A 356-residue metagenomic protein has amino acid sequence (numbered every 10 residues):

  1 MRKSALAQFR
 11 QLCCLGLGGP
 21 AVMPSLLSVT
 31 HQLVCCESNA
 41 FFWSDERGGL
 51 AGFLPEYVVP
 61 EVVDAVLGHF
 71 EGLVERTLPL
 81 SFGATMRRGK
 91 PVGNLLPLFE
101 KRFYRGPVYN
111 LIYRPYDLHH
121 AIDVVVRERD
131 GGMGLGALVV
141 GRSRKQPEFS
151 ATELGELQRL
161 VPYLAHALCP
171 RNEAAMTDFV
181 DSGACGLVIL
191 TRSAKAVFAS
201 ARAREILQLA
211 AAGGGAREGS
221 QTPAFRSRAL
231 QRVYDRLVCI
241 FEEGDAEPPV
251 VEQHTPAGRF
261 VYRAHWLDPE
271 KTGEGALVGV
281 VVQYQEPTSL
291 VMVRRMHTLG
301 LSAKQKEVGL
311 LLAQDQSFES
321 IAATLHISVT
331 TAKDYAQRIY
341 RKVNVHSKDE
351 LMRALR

Functional and structural regions predicted by a protein language model:
M1-T152, E156, P162, H166 (+1 more regions): Regulatory input/activation interfaces that engage signals or partners
L168-S182: Short alpha-helical interdomain "coupling" segment at the junction between an upstream regulatory sensor module
T177, Y284-A303: Regulatory hinge/linker segments at domain boundaries that couple sensory/effector modules to output domains
G183-Q253: PAS-family sensory domains
A229-P287: PAS-family sensory/regulatory modules and their coupling/dimerization elements
T298, S302, Q314-E350: Recognition helix of helix-turn-helix DNA-binding domains
K304-V308: The N-cap/first-turn positions of alpha helices within or immediately adjacent to helix-turn-helix DNA-binding domains
L310-Q314, R356: Short, locally clustered residues in the helix-turn-helix/winged-helix DNA-binding domain
